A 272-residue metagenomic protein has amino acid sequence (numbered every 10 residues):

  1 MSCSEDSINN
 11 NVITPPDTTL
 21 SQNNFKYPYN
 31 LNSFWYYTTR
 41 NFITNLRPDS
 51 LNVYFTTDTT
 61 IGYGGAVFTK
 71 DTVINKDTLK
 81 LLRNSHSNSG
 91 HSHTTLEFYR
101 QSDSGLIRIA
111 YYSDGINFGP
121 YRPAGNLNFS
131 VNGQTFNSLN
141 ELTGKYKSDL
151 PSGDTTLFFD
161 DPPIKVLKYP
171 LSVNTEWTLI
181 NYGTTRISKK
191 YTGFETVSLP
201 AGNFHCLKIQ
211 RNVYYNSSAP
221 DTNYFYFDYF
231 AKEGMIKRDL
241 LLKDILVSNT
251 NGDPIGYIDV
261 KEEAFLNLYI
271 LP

Functional and structural regions predicted by a protein language model:
M1-S2: C-terminal motif of bacterial Sec signal peptides marking the signal peptidase cleavage site
D6-P272: Conserved functional acidic sites
